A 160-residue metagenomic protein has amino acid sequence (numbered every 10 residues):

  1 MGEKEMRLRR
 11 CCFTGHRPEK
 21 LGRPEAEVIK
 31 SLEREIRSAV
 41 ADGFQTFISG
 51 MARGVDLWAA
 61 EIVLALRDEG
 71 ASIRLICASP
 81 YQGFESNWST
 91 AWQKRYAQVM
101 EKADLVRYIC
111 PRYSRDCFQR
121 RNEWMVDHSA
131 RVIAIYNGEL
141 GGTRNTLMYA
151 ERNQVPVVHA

Functional and structural regions predicted by a protein language model:
G2-A160: Acidic/glycine-enriched connector segments
